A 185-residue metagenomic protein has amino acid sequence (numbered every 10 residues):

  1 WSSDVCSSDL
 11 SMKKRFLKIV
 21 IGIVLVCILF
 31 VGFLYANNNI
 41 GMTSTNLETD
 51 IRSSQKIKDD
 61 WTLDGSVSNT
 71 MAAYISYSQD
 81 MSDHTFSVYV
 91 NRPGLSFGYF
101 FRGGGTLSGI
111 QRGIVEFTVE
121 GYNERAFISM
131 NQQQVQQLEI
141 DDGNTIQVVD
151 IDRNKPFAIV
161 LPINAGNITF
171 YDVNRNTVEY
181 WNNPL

Functional and structural regions predicted by a protein language model:
W1-S7: Short, small-residue-biased leader/transition segments that mark boundaries at the very start of proteins
D9-R15: Positively charged n-region of N-terminal signal peptides that target proteins for export
K18-Y35: Hydrophobic membrane-insertion alpha-helices, especially the h-region of bacterial N-terminal signal peptides
F30-F100: N-terminal export/targeting and maturation segments
S96-L107, T177-L185: Structured interaction patches on ligand/partner-binding surfaces of diverse proteins
G98-F127: Extracellular ectodomain segments of secreted/surface proteins
F127-G143: Beta-strand-rich binding/interaction modules
L138-L185: Ser/Thr-rich low-complexity repeats and stalk/linker segments
